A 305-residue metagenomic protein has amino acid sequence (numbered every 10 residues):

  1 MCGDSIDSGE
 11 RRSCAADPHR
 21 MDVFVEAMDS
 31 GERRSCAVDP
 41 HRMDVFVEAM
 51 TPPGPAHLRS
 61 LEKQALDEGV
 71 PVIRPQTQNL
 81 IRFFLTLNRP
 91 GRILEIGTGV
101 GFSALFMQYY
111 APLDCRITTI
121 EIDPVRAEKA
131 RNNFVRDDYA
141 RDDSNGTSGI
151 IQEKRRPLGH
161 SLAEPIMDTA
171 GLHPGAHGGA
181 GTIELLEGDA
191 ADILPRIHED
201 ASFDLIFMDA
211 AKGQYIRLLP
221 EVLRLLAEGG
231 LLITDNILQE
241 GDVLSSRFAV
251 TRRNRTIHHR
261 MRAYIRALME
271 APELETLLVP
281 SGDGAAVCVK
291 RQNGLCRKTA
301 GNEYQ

Functional and structural regions predicted by a protein language model:
M1-L205, K212-I233, I237-Q305: A short alpha-helical cap/connector motif
